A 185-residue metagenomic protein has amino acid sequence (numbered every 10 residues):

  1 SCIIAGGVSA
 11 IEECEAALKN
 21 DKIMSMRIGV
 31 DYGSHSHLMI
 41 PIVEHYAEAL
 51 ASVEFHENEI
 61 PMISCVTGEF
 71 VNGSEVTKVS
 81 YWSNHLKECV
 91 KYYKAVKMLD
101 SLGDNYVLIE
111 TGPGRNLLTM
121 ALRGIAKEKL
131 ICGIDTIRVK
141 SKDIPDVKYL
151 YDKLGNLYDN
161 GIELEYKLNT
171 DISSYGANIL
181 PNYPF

Functional and structural regions predicted by a protein language model:
G6-E12: Helix N-cap motif at beta-to-alpha junctions
S9, T67-G68, P113-G114: Short glycine-rich anion-binding loops that position phosphate/pyrophosphate groups of nucleotides and phosphorylated
E13-C14, A95: Hydrophobic side chains in well-ordered alpha-helices
A16, Y46, A121-I125: Short, aromatic/basic amphipathic alpha-helical patches
N20-E110, V147-L150, L157, P181: Acyltransferase
S83-F185: Flexible, low-complexity segments
